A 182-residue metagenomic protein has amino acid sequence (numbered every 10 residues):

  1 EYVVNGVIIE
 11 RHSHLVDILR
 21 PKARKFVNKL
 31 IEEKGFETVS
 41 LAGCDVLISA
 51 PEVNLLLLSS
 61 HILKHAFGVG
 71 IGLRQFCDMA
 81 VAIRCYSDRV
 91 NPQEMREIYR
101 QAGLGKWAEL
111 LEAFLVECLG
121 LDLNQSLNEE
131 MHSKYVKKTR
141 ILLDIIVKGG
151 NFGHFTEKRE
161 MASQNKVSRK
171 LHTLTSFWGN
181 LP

Functional and structural regions predicted by a protein language model:
E1-P182: Conserved NTP-donor binding/palm subdomain of two-metal-ion nucleotidyltransferases/polymerases, i.e., the charged
